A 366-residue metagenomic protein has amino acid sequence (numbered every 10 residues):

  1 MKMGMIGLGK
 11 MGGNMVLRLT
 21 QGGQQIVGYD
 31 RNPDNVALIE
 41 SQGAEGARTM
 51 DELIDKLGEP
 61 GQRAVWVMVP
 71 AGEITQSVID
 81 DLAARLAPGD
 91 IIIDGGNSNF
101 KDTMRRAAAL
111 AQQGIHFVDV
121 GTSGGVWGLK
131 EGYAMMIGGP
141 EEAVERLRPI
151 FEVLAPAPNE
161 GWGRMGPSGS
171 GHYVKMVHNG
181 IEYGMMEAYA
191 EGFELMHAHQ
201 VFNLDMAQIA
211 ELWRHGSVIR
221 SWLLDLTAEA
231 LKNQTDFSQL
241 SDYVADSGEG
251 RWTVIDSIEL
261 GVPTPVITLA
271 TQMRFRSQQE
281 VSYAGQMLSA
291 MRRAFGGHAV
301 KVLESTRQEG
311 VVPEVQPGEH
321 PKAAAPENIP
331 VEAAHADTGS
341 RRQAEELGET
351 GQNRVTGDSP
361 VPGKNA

Functional and structural regions predicted by a protein language model:
M1-A64, G89, V126-G128, R293: NAD(P)+-binding Rossmann beta1-loop-alpha1 motif at the extreme N-terminus of oxidoreductases
M1-L8, M15, E152-P156, R293 (+1 more regions): ATP-dependent carboxylate/acyl-activation modules
I26, G46, F117-V118, T264: Hydrophobic beta-strand scaffold residues
M50-V118: Rossmann-fold NAD(P) dinucleotide-binding segment
V78-D80, N99-A190, Q316, H320: Rossmann-fold dinucleotide-binding core
G132, M136, R146, N159-W162 (+1 more regions): Helical "substrate-binding/catalytic lid" subdomain of Rossmann-like NAD(P)-dependent dehydrogenases/reductases
H320-N365: Mixed-charge, low-complexity intrinsically disordered regions enriched for alternating acidic
